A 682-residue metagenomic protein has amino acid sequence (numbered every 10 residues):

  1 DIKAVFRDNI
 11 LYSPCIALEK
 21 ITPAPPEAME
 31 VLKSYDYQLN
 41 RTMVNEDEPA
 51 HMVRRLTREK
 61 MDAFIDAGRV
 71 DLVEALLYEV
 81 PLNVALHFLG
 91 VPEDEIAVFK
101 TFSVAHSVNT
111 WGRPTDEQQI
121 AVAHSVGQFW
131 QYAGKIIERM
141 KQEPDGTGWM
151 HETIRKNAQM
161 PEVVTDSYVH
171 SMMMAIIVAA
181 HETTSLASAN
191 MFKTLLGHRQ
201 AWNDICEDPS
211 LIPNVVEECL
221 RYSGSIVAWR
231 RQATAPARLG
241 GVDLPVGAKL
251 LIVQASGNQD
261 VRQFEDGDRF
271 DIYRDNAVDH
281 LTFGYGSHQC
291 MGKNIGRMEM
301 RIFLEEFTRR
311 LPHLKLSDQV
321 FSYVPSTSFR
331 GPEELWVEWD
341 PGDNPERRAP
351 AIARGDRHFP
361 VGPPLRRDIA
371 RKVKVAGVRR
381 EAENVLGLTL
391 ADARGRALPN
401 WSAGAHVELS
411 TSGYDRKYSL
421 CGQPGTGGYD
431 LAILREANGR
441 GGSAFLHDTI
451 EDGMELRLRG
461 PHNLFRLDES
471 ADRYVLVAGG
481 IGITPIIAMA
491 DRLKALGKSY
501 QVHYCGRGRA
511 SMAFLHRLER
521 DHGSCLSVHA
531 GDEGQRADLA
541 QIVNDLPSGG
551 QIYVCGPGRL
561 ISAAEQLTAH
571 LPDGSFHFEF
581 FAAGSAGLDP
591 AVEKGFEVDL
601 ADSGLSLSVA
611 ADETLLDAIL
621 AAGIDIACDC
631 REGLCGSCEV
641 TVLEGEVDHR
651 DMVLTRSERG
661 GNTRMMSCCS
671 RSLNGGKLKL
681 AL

Functional and structural regions predicted by a protein language model:
D1-D47, H51, R55, A63: Long, compositionally biased non-active-site segments enriched in small/hydrophobic residues and glycine
N45-R357: Cytochrome P450
D243, N400, D448-T449, S608 (+1 more regions): Residue-level "contact hotspot" at macromolecular interaction interfaces
G296-L311, V477, I481-A490, C635: Alpha-helical metal-binding/catalytic segments enriched in His/Glu/Asp
F359-E455, R459, E469-D472, G506-G508: Ferredoxin-reductase
A444-D602, S608: FNR/FR-type flavoprotein reductase catalytic core
P485, L620, I624-D651, R659-N674: Local cysteine-cluster metal-coordination motifs and their immediate loop/turn environment, predominantly Fe-S cluster
E593-A627: C-terminal accessory/binding modules appended to enzymatic or scaffolding proteins
